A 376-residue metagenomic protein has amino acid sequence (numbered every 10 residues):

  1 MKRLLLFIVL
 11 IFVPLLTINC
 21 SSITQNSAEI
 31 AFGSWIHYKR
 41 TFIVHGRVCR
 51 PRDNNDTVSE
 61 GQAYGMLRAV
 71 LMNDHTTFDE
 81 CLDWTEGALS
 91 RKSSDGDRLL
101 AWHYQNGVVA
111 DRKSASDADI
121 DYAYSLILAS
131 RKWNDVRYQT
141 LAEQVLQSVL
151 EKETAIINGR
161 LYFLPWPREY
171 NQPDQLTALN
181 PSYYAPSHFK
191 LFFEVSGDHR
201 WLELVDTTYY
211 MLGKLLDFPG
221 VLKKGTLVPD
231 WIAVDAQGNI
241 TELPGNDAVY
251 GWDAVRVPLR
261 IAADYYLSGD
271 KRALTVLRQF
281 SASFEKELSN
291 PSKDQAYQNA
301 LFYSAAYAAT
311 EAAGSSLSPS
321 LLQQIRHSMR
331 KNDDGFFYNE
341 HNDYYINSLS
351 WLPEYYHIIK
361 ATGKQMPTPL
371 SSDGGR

Functional and structural regions predicted by a protein language model:
M1-L4: Positively charged n-region of N-terminal signal peptides that target proteins for export
F7-T17: Bacterial N-terminal signal peptides
C20-E60, V70-R112, K152, I157-W166 (+5 more regions): Low-complexity, Ser/Thr/Pro/Gly-enriched N-terminal "stalk/linker" regions
N26-E29, N55-S59, D117, T140-Y303 (+2 more regions): Extended ligand-binding clefts on enzyme/binding-domain cores
V58, Q62, V109-R131: Aromatic-rich carbohydrate-recognition surfaces in CAZymes
M66-N73, Y124-R131, S187-E194, L259-A263 (+2 more regions): Short glycine/serine- and small hydrophobic-enriched flexible loop segments
L82, L126, Q139-A142, L146 (+3 more regions): Inward-facing hydrophobic residues that define packing positions of alpha-helical scaffold repeats
P291-R376: C-terminal functional modules
